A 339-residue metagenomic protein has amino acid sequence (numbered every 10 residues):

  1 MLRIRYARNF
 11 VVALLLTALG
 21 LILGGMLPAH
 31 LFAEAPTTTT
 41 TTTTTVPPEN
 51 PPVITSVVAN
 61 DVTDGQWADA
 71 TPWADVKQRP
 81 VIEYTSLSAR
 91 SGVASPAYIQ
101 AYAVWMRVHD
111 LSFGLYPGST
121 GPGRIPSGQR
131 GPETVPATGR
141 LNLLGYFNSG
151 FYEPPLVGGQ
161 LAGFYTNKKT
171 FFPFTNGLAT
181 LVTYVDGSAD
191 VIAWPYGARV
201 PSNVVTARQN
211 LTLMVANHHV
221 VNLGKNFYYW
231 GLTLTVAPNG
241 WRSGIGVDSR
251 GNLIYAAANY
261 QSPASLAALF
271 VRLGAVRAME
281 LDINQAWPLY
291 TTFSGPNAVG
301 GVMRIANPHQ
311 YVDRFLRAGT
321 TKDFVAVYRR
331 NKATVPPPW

Functional and structural regions predicted by a protein language model:
M1-L16: N-terminal Sec-pathway targeting helices
G20, G24-F32, P36, T40-F172: Zymogen propeptides
V46, A207, M214, V220 (+2 more regions): Pepsin/retropepsin-fold aspartyl endopeptidases
N50, S56, Q285-W339: C-terminal regions of proteins
I99, N176, G240, A318-K322: Short, solvent-exposed loop/turn segments at the edges of secondary structure
R107-H109, T183-S188, V247-G251, T292-P296 (+1 more regions): Short acidic-glycine loop/turn motifs at beta-strand connectors
L115-R272, V276: Aspartyl protease catalytic domain
I254-A256, P263-V299, R304-N307: C-terminal soluble interaction/assembly domains
